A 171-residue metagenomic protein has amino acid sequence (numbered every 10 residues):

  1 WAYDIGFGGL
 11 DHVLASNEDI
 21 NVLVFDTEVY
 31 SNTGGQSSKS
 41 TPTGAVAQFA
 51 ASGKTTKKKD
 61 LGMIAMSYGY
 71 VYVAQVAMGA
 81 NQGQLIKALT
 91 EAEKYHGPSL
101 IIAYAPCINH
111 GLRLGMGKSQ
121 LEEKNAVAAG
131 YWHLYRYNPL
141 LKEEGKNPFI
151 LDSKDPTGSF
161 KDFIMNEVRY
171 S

Functional and structural regions predicted by a protein language model:
W1-Q36, G79-H96: Thiamine diphosphate
G9-V13, Q36-G44, L114-E122: Short secondary-structure boundary/capping segments
S16-D19, T43-A47, G53, Y95-P98 (+1 more regions): Short, surface-exposed linear patches
D19, T27-V29, V46, V73 (+1 more regions): N-terminal export/assembly segments and adjacent metallocofactor-ligating motifs of anaerobic energy-metabolism
D26, V76, Y104: Conserved residues at the C-terminal ends of beta-strands
K39-Y95: Conserved thiamine diphosphate
G79, L85-S171: Glycine/aspartate-rich loop-and-adjacent alpha/beta segment that forms the canonical ThDP
